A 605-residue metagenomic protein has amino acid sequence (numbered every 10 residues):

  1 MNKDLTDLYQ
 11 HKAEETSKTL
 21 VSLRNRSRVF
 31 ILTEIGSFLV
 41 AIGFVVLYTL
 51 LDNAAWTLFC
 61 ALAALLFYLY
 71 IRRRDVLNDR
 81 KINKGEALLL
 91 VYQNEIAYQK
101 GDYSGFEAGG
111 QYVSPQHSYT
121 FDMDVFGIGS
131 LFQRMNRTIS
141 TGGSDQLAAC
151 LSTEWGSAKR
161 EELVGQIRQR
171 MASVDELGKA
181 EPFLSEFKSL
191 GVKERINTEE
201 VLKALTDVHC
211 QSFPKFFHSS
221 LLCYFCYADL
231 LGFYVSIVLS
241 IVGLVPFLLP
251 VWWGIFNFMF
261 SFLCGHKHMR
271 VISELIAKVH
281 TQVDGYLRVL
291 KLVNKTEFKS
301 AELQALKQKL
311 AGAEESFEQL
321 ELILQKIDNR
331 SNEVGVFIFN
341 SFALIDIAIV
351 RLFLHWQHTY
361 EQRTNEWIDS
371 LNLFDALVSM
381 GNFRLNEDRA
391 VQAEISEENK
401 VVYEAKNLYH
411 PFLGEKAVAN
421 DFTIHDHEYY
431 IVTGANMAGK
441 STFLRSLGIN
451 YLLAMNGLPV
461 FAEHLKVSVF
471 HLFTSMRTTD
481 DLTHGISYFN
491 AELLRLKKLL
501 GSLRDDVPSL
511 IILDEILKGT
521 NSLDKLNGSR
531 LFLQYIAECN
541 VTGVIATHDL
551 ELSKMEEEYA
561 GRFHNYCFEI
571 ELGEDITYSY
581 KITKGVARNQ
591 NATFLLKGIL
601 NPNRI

Functional and structural regions predicted by a protein language model:
M1-A435, F443-L472, L494-R495: Alpha-helical coupling/stalk and coiled-coil linker elements that connect catalytic or binding modules and transmit
V245-P246, F258, M380-F383, E387-I605: ATPase nucleotide-binding head domains, primarily ABC-like/P-loop NTPase cores
